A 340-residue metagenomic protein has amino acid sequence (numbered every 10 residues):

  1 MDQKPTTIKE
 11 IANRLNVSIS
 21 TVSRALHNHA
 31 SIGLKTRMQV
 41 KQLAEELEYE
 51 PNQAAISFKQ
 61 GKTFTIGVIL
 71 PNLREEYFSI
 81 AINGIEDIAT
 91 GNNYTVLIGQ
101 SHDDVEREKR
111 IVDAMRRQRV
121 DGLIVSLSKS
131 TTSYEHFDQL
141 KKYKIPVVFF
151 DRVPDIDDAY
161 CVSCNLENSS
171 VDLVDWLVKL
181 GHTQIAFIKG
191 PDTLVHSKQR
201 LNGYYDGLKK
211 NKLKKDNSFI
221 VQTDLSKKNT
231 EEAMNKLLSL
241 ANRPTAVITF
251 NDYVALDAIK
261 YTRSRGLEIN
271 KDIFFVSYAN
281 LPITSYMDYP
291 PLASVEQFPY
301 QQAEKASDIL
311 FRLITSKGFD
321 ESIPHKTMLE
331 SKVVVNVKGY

Functional and structural regions predicted by a protein language model:
M1-F64: N-terminal helix-turn-helix DNA-binding module of bacterial transcription factors
M1-T7, G61-D175, K179, S239: Alpha-helical recognition/docking segments in bacterial nutrient-uptake and carbohydrate-utilization systems
P71-I80, I98-R107, R152, V162-D172 (+5 more regions): Hinge/beta->alpha junction and helix N-cap segments in small-molecule ligand-binding domains
G91-N92, Y143, L208-K215, L240-N242 (+1 more regions): Short helix-capping segments at alpha-helix termini
D121, T183-Q184, R243-T245: Short acidic/polar active-site loop segments enriched in Thr and Asp
T183-Q184, K215-F219, I269-F275: Short acidic capping loops at alpha-helix termini that bridge into adjacent secondary structure
N235-Y340: Flexible loop/turn connectors
